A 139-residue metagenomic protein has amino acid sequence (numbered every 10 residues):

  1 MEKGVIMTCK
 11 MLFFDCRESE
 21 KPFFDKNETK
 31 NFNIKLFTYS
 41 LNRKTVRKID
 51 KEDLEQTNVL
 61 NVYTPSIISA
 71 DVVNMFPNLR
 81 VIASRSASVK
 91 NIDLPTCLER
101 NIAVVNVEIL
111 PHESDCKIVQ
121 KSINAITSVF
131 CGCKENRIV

Functional and structural regions predicted by a protein language model:
M1-T57, K134-V139: N-terminal glycine-/charge-rich "phosphate-binding" loop or analogous flexible N-terminal tail
Q56-C133: Phosphate/diphosphate ligand-binding glycine-rich loop within oxidoreductases
